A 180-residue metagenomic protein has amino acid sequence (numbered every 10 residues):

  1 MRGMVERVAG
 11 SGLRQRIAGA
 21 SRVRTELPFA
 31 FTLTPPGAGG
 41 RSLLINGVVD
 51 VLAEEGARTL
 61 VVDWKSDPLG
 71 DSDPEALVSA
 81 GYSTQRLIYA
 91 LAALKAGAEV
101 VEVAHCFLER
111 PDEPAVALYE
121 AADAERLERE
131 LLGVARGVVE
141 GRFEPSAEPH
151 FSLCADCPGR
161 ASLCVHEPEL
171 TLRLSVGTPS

Functional and structural regions predicted by a protein language model:
M1-S180: Structural signature of nuclease core domains in nucleic-acid processing machines
